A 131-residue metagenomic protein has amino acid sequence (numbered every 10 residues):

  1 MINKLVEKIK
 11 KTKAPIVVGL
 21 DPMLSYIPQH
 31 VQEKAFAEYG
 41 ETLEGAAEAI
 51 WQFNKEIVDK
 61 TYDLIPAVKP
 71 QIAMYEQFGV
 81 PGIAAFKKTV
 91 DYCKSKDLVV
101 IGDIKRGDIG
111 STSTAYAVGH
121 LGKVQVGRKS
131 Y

Functional and structural regions predicted by a protein language model:
M1-Y26, V31-Y131: Active-site loop-to-helix "anion-binding N-cap" substructures in soluble metabolic enzymes
